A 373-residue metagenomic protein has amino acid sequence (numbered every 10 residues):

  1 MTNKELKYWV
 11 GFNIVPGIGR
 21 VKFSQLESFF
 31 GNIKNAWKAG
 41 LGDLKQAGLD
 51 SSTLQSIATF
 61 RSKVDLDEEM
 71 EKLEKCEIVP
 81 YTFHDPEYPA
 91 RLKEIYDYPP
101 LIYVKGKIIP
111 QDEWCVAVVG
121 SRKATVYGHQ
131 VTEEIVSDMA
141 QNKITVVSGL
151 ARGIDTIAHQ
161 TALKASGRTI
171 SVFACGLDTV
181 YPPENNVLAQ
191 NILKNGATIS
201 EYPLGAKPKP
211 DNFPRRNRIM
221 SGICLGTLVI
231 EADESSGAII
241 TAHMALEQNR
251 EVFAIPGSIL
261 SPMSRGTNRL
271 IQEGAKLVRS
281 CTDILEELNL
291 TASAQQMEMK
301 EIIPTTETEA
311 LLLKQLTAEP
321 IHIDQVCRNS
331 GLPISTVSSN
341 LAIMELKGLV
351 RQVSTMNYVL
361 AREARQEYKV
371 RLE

Functional and structural regions predicted by a protein language model:
M1-P86, I323, L349, S354-E373: Short, small/acidic-rich helices and loops at N termini and domain boundaries of DNA replication/processing enzymes
T2-E5, T82-E373: Glycine-biased, small-residue-rich flexible motifs in mid-sequence functional cores and linkers
